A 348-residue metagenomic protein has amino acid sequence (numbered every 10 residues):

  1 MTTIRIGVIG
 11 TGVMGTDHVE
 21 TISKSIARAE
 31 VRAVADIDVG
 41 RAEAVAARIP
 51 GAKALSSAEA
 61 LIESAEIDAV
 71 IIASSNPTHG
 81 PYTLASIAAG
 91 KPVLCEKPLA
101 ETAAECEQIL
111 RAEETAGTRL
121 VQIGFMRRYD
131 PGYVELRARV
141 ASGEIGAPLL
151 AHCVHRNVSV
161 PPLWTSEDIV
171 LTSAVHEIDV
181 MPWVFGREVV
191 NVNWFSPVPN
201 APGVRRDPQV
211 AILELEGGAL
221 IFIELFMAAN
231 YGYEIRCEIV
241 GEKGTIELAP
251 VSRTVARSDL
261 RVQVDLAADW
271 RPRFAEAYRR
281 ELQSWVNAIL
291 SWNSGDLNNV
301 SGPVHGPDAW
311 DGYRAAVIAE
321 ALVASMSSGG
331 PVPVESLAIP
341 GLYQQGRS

Functional and structural regions predicted by a protein language model:
M1, A69-I71, A288-S348: C-terminal helix-rich "cap/oligomerization" subdomain common to oxidoreductases
M1-I49: N-terminal Rossmann-like dinucleotide-binding module
D17, I37, N230, W270-Q283 (+1 more regions): Active-site loop of classical SDR/Rossmann-like NAD(P)-dependent oxidoreductases, centered on the catalytic Tyr-X3-Lys
H18, I49-A112, G346: Beta-loop-alpha module in the N-terminal Rossmann-like domain of NAD(P)-dependent dehydrogenases, especially those
S56, C95, E101, V121-I123 (+2 more regions): Hydrophobic residues in well-ordered beta-strands that form the structural core
P77, A100-V160: A contiguous active-site-proximal alpha/beta segment in oxidoreductase catalytic domains
G124-G132, N157-N193, R206-D207, D311: Mid-domain beta-loop-alpha active-site segment that forms a flexible, acidic cofactor/metal-binding surface
T172-T254, R279-D296, I339-S348: Contiguous beta-strand/loop segments that form the cofactor/metal-binding neighborhood of enzyme cores
